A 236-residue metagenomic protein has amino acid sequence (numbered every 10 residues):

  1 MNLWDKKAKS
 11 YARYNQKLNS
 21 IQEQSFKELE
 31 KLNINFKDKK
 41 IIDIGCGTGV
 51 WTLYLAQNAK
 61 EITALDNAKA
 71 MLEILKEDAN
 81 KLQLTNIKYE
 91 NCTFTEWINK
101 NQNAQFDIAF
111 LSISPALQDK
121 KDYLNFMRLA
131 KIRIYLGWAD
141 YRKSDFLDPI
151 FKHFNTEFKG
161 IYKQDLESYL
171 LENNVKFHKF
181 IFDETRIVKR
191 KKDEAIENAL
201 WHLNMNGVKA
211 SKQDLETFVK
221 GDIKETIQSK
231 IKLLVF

Functional and structural regions predicted by a protein language model:
M1-N35: Conserved class I S-adenosyl-L-methionine
K39-G47: Conserved class I S-adenosyl-L-methionine
T48-E96: Class I SAM-dependent methyltransferase SAM/SAH-binding core
E96-N103: Short conserved loop adjoining the S-adenosyl-L-methionine
A116-L129: A short, conserved alpha-helix within the catalytic core of class I
K131-R142: Conserved beta-strand signature within the Rossmann-like core of class I S-adenosyl-L-methionine
K159-N174, H178-F180: Short alpha-helix
H178-F236: Conserved Class I S-adenosyl-L-methionine
